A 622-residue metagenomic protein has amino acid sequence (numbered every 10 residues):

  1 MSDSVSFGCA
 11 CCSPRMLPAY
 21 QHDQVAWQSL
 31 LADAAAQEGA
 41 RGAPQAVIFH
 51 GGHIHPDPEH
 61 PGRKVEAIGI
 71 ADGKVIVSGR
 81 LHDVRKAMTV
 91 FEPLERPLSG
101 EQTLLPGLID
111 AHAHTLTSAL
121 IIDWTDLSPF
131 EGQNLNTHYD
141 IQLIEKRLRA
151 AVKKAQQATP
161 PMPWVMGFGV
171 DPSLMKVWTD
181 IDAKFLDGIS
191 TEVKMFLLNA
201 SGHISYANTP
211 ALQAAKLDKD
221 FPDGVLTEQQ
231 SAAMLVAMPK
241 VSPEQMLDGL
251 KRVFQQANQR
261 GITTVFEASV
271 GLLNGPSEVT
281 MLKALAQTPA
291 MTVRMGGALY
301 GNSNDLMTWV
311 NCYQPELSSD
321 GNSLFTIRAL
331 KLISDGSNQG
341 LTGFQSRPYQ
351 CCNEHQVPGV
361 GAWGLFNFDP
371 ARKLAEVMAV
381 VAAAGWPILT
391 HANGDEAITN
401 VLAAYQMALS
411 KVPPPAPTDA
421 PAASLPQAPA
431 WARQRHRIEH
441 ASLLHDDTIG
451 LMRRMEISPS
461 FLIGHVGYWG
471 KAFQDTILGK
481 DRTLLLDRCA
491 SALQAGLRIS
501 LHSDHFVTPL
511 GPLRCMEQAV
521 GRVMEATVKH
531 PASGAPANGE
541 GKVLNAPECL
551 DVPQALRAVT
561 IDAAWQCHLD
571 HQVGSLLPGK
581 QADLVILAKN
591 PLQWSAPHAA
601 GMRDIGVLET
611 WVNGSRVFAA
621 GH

Functional and structural regions predicted by a protein language model:
S2-C312, R328, L332-R347, C351-A397 (+6 more regions): Divalent metal-binding segments
A111, M455, A582: An anion/phosphate-binding loop that grips the pyrophosphate of nucleotide cofactors and donors
L174, A214, G467-Y468, W594: Short glycine-rich, flexible loops that bind phosphorylated cofactors or substrates
A183-V193, E316-F325, C352-N353, G450-F473: Extended low-complexity acidic/polar segments
A237, D248, A379-L389, E396-P417 (+6 more regions): His/Asp/Glu-enriched, well-ordered alpha-helical/loop segment that forms or immediately abuts the divalent-metal
T288-K331, P370, R435-D446, L451 (+2 more regions): Phosphate/diphosphate-binding loops
S318-S319, A596-M602: Short proline/glycine-enriched turn/loop segments at secondary-structure junctions
G614, F618-H622: Glycine- and charge-enriched low-complexity intrinsically disordered segments
